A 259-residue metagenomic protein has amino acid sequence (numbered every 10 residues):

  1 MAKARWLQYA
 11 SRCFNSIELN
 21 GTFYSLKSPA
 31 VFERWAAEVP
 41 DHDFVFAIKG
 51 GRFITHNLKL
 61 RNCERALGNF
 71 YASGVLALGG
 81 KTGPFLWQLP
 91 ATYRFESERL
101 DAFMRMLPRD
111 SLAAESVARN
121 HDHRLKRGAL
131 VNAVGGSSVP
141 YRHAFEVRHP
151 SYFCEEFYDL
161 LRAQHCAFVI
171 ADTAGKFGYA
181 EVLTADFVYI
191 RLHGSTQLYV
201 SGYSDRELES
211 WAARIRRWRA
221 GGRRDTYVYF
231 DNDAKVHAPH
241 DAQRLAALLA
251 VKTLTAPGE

Functional and structural regions predicted by a protein language model:
M1-E259: Residues lining hydrophobic/aromatic ligand-binding pockets adjacent to catalytic sites
